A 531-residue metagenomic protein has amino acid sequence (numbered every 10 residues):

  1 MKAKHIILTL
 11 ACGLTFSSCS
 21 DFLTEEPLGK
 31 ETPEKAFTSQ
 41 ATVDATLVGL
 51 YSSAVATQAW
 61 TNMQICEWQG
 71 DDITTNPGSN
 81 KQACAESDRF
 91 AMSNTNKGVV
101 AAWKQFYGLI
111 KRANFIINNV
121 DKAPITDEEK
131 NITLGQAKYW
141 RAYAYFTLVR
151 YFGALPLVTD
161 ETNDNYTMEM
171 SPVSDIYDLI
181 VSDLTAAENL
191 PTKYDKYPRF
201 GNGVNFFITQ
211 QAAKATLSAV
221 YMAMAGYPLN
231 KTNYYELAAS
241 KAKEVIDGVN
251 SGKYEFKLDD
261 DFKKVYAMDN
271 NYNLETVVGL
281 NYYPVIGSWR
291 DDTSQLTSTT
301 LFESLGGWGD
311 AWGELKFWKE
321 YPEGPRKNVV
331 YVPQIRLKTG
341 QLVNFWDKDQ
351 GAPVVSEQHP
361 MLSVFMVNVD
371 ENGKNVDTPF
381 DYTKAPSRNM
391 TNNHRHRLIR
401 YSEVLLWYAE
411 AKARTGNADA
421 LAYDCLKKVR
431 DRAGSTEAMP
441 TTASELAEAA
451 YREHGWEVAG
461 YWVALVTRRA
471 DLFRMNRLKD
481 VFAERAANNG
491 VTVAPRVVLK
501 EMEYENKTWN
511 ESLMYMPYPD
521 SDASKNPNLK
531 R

Functional and structural regions predicted by a protein language model:
M1-L28, A464-T467: Bacterial Sec-dependent N-terminal signal peptides
L10, C19-Q69, V100, F115 (+1 more regions): Acidic, glycine-rich segments characteristic of secretory precursors and extracytoplasmic regions
E34, W60-G78, V158-E161, T192-Q211 (+5 more regions): Short, surface-exposed recognition loops and adjoining beta-strand edges that mediate ligand/DNA contacts, enriched
Q40-T57, G78-F152, Y166-D178, L184-F200 (+3 more regions): Conserved, well-structured interaction surfaces
A41-T42, L47, Y51, A56-Q58 (+5 more regions): Elongated scaffold/linker segments in the mid-to-C-terminal portions of large proteins
L134, R141, L217, M224 (+2 more regions): Structural register within alpha-helical repeat arrays
V149-P156, A223-N230, R414-N417: Short coil/turn linking the two alpha-helices of tandem helical-hairpin repeats
